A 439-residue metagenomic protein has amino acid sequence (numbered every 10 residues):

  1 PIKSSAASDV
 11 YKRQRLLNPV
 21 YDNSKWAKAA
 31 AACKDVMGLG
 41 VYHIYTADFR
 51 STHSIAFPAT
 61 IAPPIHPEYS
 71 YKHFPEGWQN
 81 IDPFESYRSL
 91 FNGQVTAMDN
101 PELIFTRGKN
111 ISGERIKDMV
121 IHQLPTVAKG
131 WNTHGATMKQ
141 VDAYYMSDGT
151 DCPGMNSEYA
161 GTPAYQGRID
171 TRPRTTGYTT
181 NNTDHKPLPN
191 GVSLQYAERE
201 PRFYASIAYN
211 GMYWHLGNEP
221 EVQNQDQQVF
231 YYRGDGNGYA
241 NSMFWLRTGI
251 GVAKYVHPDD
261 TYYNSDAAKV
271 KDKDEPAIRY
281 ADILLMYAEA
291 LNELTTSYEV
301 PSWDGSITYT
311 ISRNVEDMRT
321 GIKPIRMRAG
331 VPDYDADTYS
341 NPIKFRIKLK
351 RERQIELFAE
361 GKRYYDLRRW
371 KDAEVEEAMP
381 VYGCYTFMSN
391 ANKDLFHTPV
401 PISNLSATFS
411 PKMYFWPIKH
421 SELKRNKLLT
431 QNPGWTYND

Functional and structural regions predicted by a protein language model:
P1-Q14: Single conserved hydrophobic/aromatic residue that forms the stacking wall/gate of nucleotide- or nucleobase-binding
R15, H53-V141, Q228, Y232-V252 (+7 more regions): Long, intrinsically disordered, low-complexity segments
R15-A31, K271-R279, I283-L285, A290-P324: Acidic, serine/threonine/proline-rich low-complexity intrinsically disordered regions
L16-N18, V41, A47-F49, E114-H122 (+6 more regions): Short, solvent-exposed loop/turn and secondary-structure capping segments
A29, V36, Y42-H43, I325: Alpha-helical solenoid scaffolds that mediate protein-protein interactions, centered on TPR/SEL1-like repeats but also
C33-K34, H53, N110-I111, Y144 (+1 more regions): Domain-scale activation on soluble regions of proteins
V41-Y42, G330: Helix-capping and short linker residues that terminate individual alpha-solenoid repeat units
P101, G113-I116, I121, K129-R279: Flexible, polar/acidic helix-loop-strand segments at domain edges
